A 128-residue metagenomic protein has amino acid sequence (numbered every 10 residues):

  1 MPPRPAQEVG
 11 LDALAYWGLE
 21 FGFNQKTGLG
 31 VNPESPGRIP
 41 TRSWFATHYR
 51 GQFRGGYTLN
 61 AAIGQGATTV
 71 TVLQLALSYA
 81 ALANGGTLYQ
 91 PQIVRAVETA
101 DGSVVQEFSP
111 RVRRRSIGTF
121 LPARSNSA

Functional and structural regions predicted by a protein language model:
M1-A128: Beta-lactam-recognizing serine transpeptidase/beta-lactamase-like catalytic domain environment
